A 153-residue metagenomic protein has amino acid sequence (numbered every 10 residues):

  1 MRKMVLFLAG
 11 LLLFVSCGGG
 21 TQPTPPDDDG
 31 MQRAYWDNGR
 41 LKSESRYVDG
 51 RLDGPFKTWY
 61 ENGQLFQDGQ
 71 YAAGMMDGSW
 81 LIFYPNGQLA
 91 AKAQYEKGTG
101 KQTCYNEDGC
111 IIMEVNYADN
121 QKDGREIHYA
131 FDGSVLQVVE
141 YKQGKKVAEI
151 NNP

Functional and structural regions predicted by a protein language model:
M1-M4: Positively charged n-region of N-terminal signal peptides that target proteins for export
L6-F7, A118: Short amphipathic alpha-helical "recognition" segments used for binding
F7-V15: Bacterial N-terminal signal peptides
V15-P153: Glycine/tyrosine- and acidic-biased, solvent-exposed loop/turn segments at the edges of beta-strands
